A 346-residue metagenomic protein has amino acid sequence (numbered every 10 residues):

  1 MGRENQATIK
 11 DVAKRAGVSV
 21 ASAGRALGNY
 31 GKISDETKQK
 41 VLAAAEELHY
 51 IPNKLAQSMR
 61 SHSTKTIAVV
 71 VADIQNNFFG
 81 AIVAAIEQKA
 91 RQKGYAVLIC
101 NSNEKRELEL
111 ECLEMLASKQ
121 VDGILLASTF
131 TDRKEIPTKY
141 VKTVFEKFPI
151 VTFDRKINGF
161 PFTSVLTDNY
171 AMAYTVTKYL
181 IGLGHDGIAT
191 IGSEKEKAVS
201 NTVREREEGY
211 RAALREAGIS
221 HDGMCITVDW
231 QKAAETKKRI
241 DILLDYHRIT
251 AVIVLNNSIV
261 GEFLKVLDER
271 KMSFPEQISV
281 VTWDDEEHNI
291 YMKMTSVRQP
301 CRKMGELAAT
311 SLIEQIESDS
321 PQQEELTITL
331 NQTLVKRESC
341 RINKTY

Functional and structural regions predicted by a protein language model:
M1-T64, R341: N-terminal helix-turn-helix DNA-binding module of bacterial transcription factors
M1-T8, H62-K178, G182, I242-R248: Alpha-helical recognition/docking segments in bacterial nutrient-uptake and carbohydrate-utilization systems
R15, V20-S22, M59-Q75, L125 (+1 more regions): Short beta-strand segments enriched in small/hydrophobic residues
L48, K93, V144-F148, A217 (+2 more regions): Helix C-cap/helix->beta junction micro-motif
A72-A81, I99-L108, F130, V165-T175 (+5 more regions): Hinge/beta->alpha junction and helix N-cap segments in small-molecule ligand-binding domains
D186-G187, H221-M224, S273-V280: Short acidic capping loops at alpha-helix termini that bridge into adjacent secondary structure
K237-Y346: Flexible loop/turn connectors
